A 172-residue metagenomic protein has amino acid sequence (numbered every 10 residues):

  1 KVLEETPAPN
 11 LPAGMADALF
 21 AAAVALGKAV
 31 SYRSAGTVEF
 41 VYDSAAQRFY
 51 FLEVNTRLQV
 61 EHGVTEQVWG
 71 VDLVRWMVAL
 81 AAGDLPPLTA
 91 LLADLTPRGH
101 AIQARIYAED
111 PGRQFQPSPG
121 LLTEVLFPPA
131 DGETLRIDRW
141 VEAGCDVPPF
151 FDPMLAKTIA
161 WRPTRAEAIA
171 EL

Functional and structural regions predicted by a protein language model:
K1-L172: ATP-dependent carboxylate activation and anion-phosphoryl transfer catalytic cores that bind Mg-ATP to form
